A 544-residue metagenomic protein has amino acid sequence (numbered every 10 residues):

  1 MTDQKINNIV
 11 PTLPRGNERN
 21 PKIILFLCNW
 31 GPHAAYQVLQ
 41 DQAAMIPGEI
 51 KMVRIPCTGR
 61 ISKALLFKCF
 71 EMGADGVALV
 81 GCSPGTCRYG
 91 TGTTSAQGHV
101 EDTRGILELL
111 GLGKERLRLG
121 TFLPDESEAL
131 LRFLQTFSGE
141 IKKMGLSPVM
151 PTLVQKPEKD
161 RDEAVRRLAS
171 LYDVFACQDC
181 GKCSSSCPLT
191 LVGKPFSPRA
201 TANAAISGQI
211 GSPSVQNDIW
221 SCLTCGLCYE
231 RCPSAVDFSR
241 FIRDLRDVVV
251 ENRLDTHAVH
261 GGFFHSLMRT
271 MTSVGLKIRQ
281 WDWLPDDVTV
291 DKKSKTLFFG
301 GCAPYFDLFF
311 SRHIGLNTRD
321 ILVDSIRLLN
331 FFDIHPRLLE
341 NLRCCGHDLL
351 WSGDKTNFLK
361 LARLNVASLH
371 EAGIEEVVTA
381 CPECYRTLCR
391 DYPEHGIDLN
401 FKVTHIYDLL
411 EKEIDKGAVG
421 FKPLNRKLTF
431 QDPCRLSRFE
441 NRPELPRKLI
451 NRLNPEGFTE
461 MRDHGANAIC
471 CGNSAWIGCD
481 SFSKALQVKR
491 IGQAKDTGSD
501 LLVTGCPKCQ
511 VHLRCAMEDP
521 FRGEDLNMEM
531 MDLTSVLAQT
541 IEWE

Functional and structural regions predicted by a protein language model:
M1-L79, R88-V100, L107-L109, L168-V174 (+4 more regions): Iron-sulfur-cluster electron-transfer modules
W30-A44, D415-A418, L428-S481: Redox- and metal-dependent alpha/beta enzyme cores, enriched for Fe-S-associated oxidoreductases and cofactor-handling
R60-F70, F482-D500: A short, acidic, amphipathic alpha-helical segment used as a generic capping/interface helix at domain edges
F67, S147-A169, K194-P213, R319 (+2 more regions): Short, charged low-complexity linear segments at domain edges
V77-T94, T121-P124, E128, V174-L191 (+7 more regions): Local cysteine-cluster metal-coordination motifs and their immediate loop/turn environment, predominantly Fe-S cluster
V80-Y89, T93-Q97, D102-V154, R426-L428 (+3 more regions): FMN-binding flavodoxin-like domain, especially the glycine-rich phosphate-binding loop
P124-K142, L146-M150, Y229-I242, L267-G300 (+5 more regions): Short flanking/linker segments adjacent to small metal-binding domains or redox-active Cys/His motifs
I397-L424, D463-I469, R522-E544: Short, flexible loop segments at boundaries between secondary-structure elements
